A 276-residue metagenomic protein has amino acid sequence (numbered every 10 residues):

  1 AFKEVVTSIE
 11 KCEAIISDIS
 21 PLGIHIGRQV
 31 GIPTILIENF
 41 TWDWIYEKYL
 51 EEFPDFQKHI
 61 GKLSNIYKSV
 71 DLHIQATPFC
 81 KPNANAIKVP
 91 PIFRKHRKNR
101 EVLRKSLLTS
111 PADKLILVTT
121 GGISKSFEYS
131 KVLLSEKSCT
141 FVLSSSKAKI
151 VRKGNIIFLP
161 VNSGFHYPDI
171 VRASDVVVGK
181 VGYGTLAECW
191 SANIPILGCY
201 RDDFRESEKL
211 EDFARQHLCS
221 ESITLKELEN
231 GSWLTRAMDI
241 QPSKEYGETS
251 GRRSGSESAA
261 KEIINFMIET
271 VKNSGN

Functional and structural regions predicted by a protein language model:
A1-I66, F79: Active-site and donor-binding regions of nucleotide-sugar-utilizing enzymes
E13-A14, L72, L115, V176: Structural motif
A14-I19, L36, H166-K209: A donor-sugar binding/catalytic signature common to diverse glycosyltransferases and related nucleotide-sugar
D18-L22, Q75-K81, F141-V151: Short, polar loop motifs at secondary-structure junctions
I45-K125: A nucleotide-sugar donor-handling region in carbohydrate enzymes
F53, V161, P195-I240: Nucleotide-sugar donor-binding patch of glycosyltransferase catalytic domains
K98-V176: Donor-nucleotide binding loops and adjacent catalytic segments primarily of GT-B fold Leloir glycosyltransferases
T235-N276: C-terminal amphipathic helix plus adjacent low-complexity, charged tail appended to glycosyltransferase catalytic
